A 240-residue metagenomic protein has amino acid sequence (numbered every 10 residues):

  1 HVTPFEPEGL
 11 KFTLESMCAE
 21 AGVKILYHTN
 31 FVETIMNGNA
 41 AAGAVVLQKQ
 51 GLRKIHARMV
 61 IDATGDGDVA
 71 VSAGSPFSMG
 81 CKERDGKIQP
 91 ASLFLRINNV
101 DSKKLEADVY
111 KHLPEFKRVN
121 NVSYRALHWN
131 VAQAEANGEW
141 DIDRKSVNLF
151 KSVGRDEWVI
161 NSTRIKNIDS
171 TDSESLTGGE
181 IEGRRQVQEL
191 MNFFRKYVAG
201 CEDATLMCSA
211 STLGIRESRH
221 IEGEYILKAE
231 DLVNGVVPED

Functional and structural regions predicted by a protein language model:
H1-E33, N37, Q89: Conserved N-terminal/central alpha/beta ligand/cofactor-binding core
K11, H28, V32, A40-G43 (+2 more regions): Flavin (FAD/FMN)-binding glycine-rich loop and adjacent Rossmann-like elements that form
